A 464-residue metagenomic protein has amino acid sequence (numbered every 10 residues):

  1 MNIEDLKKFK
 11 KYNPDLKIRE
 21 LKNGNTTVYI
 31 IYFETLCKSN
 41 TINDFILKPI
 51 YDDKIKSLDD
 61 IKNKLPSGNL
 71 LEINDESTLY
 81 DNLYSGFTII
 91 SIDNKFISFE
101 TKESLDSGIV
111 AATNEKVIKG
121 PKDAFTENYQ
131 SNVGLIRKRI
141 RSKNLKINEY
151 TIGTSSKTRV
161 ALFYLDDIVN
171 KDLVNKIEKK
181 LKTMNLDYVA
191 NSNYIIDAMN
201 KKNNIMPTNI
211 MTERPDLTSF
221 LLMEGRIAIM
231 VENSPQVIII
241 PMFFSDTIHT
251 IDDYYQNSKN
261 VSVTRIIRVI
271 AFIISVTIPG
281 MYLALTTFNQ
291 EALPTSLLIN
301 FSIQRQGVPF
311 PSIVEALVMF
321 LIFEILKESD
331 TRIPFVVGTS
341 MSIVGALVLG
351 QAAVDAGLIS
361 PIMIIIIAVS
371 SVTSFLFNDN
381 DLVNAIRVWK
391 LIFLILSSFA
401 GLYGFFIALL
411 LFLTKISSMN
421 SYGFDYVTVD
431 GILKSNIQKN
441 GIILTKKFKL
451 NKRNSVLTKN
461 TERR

Functional and structural regions predicted by a protein language model:
M1-T277, M281, E291-T295, K415-R464: Membrane-embedded alpha-helical signal segments
V261, I299-P311: Short aromatic-rich membrane-water interface segments that cap or initiate transmembrane helices in multi-pass membrane
M281, P294-L297, P309-R464: Generic detector of multi-pass transmembrane helix bundles and their immediately adjacent loops in polytopic membrane
